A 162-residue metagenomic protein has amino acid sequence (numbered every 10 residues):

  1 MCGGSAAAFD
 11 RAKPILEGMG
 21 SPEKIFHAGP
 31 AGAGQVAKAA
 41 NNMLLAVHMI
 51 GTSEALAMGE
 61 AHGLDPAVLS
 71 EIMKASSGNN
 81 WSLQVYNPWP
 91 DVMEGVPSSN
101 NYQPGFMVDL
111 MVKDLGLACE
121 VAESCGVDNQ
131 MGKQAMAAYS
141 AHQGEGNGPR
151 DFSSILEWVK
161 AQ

Functional and structural regions predicted by a protein language model:
M1-N42, A46: Rossmann-fold dinucleotide-binding core
A33-Q162: Helical "substrate-binding/catalytic lid" subdomain of Rossmann-like NAD(P)-dependent dehydrogenases/reductases
